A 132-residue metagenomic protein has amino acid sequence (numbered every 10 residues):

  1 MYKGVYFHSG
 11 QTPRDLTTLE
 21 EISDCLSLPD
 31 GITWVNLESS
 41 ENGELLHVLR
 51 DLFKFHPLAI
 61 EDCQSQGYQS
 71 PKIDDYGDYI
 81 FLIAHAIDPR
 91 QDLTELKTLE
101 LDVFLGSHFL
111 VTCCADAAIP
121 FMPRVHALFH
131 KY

Functional and structural regions predicted by a protein language model:
M1-Y132: Peripheral, non-transmembrane regulatory/ligand-interaction domains of membrane transport proteins
